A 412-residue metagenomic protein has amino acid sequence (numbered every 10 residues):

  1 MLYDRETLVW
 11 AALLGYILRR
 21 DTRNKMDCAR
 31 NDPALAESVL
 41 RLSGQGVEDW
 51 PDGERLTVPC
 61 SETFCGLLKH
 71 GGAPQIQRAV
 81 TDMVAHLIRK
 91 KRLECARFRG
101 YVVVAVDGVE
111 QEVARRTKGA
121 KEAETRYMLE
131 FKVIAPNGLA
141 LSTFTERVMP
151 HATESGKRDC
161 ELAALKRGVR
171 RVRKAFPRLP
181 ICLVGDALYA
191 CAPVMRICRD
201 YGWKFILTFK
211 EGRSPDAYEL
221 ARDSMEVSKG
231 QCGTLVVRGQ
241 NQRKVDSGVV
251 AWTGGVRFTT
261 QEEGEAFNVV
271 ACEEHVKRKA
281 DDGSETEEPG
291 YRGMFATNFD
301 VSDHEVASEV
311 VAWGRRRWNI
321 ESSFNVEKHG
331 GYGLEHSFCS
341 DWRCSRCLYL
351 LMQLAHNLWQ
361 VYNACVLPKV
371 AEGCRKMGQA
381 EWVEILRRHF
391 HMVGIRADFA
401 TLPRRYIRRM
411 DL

Functional and structural regions predicted by a protein language model:
M1-I206: Conserved, well-structured functional cores that handle cations and Mg-NTP chemistry
M1-L8, K121-E122, E285-E287, S337-Y349: Structural motif
T7-W10, Y291, N319, S323 (+1 more regions): Catalytic-loop motifs flanking and including active-site residues across diverse enzymes
G15-R19, G71, F299, G314-R317 (+2 more regions): Generic structural signal for hydrophobic core residues of well-folded globular domains
D27-C28, F324-G330: Short coil/turn segments at secondary-structure boundaries
R158-L162, A307, C347, L351: Short, charged, low-complexity patches
K204-N319: An anionic, glycine-rich sequence signature occurring as long contiguous blocks
G230-R257, H329-L412: A short, flexible helix-boundary coil/loop motif
